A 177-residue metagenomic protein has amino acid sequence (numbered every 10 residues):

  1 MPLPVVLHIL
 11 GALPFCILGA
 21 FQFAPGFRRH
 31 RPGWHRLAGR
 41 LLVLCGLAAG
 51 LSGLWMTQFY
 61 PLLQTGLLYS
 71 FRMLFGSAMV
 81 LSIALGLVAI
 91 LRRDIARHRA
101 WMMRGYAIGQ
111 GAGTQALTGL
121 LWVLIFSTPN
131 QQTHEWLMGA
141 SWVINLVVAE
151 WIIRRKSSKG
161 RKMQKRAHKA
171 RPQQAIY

Functional and structural regions predicted by a protein language model:
M1-Y177: Alpha-helical membrane insertion/targeting regions
